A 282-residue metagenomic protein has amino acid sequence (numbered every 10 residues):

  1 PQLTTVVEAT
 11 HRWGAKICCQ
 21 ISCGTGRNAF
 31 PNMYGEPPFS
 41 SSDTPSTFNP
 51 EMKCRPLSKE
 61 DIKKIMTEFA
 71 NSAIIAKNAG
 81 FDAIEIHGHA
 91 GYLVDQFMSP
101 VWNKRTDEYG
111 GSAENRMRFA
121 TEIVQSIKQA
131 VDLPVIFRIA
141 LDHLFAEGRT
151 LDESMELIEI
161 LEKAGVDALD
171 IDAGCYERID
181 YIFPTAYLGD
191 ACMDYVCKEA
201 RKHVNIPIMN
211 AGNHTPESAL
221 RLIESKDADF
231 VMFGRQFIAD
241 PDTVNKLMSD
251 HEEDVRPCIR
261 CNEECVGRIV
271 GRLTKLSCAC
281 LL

Functional and structural regions predicted by a protein language model:
P1-L282: Flavin-dependent oxidoreductase catalytic cores
